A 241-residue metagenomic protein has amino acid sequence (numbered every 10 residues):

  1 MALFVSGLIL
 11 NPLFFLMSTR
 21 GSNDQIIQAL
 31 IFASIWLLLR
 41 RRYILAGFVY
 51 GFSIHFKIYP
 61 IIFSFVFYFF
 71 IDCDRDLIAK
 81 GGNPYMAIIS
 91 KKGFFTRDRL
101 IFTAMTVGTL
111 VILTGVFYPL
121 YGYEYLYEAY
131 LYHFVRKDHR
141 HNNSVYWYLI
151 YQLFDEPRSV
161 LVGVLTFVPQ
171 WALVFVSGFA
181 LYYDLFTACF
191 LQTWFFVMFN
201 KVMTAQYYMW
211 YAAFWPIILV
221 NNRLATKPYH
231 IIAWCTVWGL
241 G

Functional and structural regions predicted by a protein language model:
M1-Y130, V162-G241: Multi-pass membrane glycosyltransferase architecture that uses lipid-linked
F117-Y151: Extracytoplasmic catalytic-loop and juxtamembrane helix elements of membrane-embedded, polyprenol/dolichol-linked
F154: Terminal helix/beta-alpha structural elements that buttress the NAD(P)+-binding lobe
